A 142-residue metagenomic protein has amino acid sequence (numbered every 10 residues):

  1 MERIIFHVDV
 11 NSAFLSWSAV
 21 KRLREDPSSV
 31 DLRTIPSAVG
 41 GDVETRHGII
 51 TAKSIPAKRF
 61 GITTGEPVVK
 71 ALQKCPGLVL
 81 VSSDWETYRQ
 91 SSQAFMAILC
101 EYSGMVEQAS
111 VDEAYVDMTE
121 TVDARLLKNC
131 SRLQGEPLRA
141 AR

Functional and structural regions predicted by a protein language model:
M1-R139: Residues that scaffold, gate, or flank divalent-cation-dependent active/transport sites
